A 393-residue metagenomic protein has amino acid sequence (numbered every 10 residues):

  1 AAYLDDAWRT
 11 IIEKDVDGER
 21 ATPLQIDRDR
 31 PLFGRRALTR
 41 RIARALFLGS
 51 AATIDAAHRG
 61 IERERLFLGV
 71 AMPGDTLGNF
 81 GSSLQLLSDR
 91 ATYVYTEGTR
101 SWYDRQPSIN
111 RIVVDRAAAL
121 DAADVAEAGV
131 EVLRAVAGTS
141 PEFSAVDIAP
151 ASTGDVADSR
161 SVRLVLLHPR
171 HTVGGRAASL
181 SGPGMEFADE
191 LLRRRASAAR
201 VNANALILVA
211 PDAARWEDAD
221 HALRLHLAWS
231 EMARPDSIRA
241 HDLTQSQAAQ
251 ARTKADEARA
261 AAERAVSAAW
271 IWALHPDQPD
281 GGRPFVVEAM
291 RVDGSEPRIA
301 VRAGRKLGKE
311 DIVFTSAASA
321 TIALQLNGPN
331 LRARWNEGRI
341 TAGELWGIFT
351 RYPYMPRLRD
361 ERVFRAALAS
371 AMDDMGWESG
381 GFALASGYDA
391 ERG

Functional and structural regions predicted by a protein language model:
A1-G393: Extended alpha-helical scaffold and adjacent linker segments that couple domains and build interaction/assembly
